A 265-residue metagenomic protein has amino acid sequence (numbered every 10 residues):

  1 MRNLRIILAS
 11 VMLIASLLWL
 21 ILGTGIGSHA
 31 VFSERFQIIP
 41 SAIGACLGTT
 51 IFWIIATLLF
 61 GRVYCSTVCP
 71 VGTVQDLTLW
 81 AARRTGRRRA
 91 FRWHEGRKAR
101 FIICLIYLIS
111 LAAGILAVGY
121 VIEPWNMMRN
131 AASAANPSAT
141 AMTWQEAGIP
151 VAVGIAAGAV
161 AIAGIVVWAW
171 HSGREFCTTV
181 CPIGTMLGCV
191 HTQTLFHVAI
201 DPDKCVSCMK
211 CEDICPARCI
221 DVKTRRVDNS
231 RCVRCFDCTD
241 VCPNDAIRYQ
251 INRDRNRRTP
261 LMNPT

Functional and structural regions predicted by a protein language model:
M1-I214, R218-V222, S230-R231, D240-T265: Non-ligating segments of multi-cofactor redox enzymes
